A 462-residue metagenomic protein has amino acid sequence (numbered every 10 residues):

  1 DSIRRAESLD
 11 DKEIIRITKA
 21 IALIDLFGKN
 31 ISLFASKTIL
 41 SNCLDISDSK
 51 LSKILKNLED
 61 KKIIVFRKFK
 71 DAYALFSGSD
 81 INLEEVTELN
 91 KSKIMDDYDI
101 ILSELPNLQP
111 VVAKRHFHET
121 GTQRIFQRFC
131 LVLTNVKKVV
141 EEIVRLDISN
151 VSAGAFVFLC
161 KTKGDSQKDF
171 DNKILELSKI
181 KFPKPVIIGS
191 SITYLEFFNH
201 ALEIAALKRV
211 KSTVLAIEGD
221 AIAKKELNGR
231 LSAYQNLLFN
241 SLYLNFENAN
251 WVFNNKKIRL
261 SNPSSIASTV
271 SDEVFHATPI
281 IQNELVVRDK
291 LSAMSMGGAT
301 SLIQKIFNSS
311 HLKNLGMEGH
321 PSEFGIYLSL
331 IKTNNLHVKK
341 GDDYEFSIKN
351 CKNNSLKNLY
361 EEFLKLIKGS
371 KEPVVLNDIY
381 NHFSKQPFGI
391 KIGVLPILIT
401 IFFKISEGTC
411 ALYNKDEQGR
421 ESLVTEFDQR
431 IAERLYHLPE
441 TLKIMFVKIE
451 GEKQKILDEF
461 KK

Functional and structural regions predicted by a protein language model:
D1-K462: Extended alpha-helical scaffold and adjacent linker segments that couple domains and build interaction/assembly
